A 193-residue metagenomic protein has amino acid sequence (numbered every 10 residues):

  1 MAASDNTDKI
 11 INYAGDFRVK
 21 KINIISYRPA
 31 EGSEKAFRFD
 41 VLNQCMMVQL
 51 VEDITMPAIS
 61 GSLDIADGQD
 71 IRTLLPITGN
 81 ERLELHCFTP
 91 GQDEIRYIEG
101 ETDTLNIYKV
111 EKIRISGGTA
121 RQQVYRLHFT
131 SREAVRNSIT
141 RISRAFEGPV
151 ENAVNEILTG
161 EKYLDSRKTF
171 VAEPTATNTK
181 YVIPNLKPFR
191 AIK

Functional and structural regions predicted by a protein language model:
M1-R141: Assembly/oligomerization scaffold segments
G117-K193: Charged- and aromatic-enriched interaction segments used to assemble and dock large macromolecular complexes
